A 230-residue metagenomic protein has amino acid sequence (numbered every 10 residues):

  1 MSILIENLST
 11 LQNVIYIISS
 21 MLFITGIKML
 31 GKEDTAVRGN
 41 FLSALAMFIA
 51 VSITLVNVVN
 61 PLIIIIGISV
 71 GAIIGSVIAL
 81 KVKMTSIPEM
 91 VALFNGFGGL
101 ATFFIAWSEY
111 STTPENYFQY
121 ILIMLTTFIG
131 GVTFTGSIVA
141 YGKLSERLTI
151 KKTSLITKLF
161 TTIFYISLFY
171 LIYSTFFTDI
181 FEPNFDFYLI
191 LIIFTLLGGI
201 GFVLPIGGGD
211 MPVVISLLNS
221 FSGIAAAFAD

Functional and structural regions predicted by a protein language model:
M1-P61: N-terminal transmembrane signal-anchor/hairpin module of polytopic inner-membrane proteins
E6-S20, N57-I73, Q119-F134, F181-F194: Structural signature of hydrophobic alpha-helical transmembrane segments
M21-T35, A72-V91, S137-K151, G198-M211: C-terminal ends of transmembrane helices
V37-A46, I64-G67, S86-G98, K151-T161 (+1 more regions): Cytoplasmic-side transmembrane-helix entry/capping segments in multi-pass membrane proteins
V51-L55, S76-V77, F169-Y173, G199-V203 (+1 more regions): Alpha-helical transmembrane segments of multipass membrane proteins
T54-I65, V77-P88, F103-Y117, V139-Y141 (+1 more regions): Transmembrane alpha-helix boundary signature
I73-V77, G96-S111, I123-V139: Mid-bilayer segments of alpha-helical transmembrane spans in multi-pass integral membrane proteins that mediate
S108-E115, F177-E182, V213, F221-D230: Transmembrane helix-loop junctions at the membrane interface of multipass transporters and ion channels
